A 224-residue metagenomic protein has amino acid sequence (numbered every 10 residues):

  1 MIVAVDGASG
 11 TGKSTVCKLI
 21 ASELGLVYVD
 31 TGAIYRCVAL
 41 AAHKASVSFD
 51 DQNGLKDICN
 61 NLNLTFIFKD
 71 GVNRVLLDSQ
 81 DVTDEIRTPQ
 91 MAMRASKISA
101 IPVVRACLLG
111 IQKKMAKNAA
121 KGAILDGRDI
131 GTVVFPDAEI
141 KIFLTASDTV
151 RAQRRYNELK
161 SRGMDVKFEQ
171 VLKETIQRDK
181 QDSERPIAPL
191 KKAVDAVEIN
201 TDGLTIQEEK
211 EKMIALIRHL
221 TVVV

Functional and structural regions predicted by a protein language model:
V3-V5: Hydrophobic anchor at the beta1->P-loop junction of P-loop NTPases
S9: The conserved Walker
K13: Conserved lysine of the Walker
V16: Hydrophobic positions on the alpha1 helix immediately C-terminal to the Walker A/P-loop
E23-P89: N-terminal phosphate/diphosphate-binding loop that engages ATP/GTP or pyrophosphate donors across diverse enzyme folds
G32, S79, L108, I124 (+1 more regions): Residue-level signal for inorganic ion chemistry
I67-K69, D78, Q112-A120, R128-V133 (+2 more regions): Small-molecule kinase domains that catalyze NTP-dependent phosphoryl transfer to phosphate-bearing small molecules
T83-R162: ATP-dependent NMP and nucleoside kinases share a basic, alpha-helical "lid"
